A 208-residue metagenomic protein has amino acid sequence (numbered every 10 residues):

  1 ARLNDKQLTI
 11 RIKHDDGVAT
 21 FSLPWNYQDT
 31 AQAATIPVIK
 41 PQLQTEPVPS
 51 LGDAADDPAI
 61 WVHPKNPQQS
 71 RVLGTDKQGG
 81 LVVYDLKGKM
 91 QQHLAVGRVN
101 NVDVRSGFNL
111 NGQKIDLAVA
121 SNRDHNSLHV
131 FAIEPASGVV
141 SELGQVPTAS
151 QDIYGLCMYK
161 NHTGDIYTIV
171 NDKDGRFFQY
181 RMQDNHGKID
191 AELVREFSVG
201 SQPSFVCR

Functional and structural regions predicted by a protein language model:
A1-R208: Sequence/structural signature of beta-propeller domains
